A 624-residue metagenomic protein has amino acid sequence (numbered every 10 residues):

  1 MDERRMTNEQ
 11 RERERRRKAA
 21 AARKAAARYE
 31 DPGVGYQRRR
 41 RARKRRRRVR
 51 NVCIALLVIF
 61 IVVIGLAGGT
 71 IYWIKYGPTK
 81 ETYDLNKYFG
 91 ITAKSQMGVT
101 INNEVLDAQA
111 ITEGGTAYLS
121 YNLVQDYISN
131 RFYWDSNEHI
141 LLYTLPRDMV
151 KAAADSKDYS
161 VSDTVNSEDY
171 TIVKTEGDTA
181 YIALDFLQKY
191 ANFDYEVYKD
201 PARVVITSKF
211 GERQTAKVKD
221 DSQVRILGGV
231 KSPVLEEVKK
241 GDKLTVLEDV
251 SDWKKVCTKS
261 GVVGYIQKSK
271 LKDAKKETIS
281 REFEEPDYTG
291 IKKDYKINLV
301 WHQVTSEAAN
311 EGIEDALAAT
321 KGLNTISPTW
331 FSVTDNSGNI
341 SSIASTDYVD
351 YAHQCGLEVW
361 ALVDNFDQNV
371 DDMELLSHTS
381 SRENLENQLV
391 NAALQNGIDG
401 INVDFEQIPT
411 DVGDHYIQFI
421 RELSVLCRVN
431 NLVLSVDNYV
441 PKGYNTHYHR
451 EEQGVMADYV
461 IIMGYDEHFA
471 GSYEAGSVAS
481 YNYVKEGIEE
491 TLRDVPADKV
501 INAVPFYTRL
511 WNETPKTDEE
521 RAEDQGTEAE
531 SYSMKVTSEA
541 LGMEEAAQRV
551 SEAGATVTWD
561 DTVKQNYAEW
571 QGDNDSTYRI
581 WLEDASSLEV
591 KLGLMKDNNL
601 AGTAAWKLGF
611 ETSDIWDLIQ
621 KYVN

Functional and structural regions predicted by a protein language model:
E3-R4, N8-E9, R15-R16, Y29-V250 (+1 more regions): Primary recognition of N-terminal secretory signal peptides and signal-anchoring hydrophobic helices
Y143, G241, W253-T258, I266: SH3/SH3-like beta-barrel fold
T278-E383, Q388: Glycan-recognition patch characteristic of GH18 chitinases/ENGases and related GlcNAc/peptidoglycan-binding proteins
R281, T508-K591, V623: Glycan-binding loop/region signatures in secreted carbohydrate-active enzymes
T305-T320, H378-L394, K442-R450, E583-K596: Short, acidic/polar
I326, V403, V460, N502 (+2 more regions): Conserved, mostly hydrophobic/aromatic
N336-I340, N387, T410-A546: Substrate-binding surface in catalytic domains of secreted glycosidases
S587-N624: Acidic/aromatic/glycine-rich contiguous surface patches that form carbohydrate-binding/processing clefts and analogous
